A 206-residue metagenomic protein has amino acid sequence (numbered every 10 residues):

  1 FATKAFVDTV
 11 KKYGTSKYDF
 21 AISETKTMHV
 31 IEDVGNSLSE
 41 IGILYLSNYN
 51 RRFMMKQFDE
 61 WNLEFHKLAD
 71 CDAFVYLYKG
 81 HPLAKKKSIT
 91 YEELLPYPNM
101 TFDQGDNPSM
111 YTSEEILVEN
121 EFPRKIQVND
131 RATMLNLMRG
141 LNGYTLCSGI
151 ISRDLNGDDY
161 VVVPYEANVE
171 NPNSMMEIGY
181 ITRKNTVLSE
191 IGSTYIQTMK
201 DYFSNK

Functional and structural regions predicted by a protein language model:
F1-M54: Central regulatory/effector-binding core of bacterial HTH transcription factors
A2-D8, S47, R51, T90-N120 (+3 more regions): Secondary-structure junction motif
I31-G35, F65, Y91, M134-L135: Short hydrophobic/charged patches on amphipathic alpha-helices used for structural packing and interfaces
G35-E40, Y45, Q104-V161: Hydrophobic hinge/microswitch elements
Q57-A73, L77-N99: Flexible hinge/capping segments at coil-to-helix
E60-H66, C71, A132-K184: Beta-alpha-beta core module
Y76-A84, E177-L188: A bilobed periplasmic-binding-protein/Venus flytrap-type ligand-binding module shared by bacterial periplasmic
I191-K206: Bilobed periplasmic-binding protein/Venus flytrap-like ligand-binding cleft at the lobe interface of extracytoplasmic
